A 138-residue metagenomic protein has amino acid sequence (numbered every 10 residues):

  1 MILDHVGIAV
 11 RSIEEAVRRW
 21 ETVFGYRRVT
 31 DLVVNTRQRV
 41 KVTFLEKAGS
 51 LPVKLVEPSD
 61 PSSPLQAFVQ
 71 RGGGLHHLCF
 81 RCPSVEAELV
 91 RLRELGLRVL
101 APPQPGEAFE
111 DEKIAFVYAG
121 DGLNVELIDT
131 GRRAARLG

Functional and structural regions predicted by a protein language model:
M1, W20, T30, V53 (+4 more regions): Amphipathic, alpha-helical segments enriched in basic
L3-S12, T43-E46, L65-R91, A115-V117: Vicinal oxygen chelate
I8-S50, E88-V90, E94-E110: Core segments of cupin and vicinal oxygen chelate
R27-V69, E110-R132: Conserved short beta-strand elements that form part of the metal-binding/catalytic scaffold of enzyme active sites
P58, R81-V85, Q104, T130: Beta-hairpin (beta-strand-turn-beta-strand) motif
